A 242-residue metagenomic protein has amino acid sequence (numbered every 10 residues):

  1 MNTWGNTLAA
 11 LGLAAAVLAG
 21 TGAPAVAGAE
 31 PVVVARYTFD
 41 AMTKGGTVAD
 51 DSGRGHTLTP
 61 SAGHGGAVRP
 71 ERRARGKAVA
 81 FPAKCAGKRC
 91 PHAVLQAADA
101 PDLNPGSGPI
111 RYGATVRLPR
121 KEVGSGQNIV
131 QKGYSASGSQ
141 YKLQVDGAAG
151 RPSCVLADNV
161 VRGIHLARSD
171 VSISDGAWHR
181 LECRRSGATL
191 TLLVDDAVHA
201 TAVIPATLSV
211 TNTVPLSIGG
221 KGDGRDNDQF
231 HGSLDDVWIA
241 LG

Functional and structural regions predicted by a protein language model:
N2-G12, V17, V26-C90, A200 (+3 more regions): Extracytoplasmic low-complexity segments
V34-M42, R111-R120, N227-G242: Extracellular, beta-strand-rich glycan-interacting domains
F81-I110, K132-G133, L166-S172: Short surface loop/edge beta-strand patches of beta-sandwich-type extracellular domains that form ligand-contact sites
P101-R120, S139-K142, A177, L234-V237: A carbohydrate-recognition surface predominantly in extracellular/luminal proteins
Q127-L156: Glycan-recognition/cleft segments
C154-R180: Short, aromatic/His-centered strand-loop micro-motif at the edge of beta-sheets
A177-T191: Localized edge beta-strand/strand-to-loop motifs within extracellular or lumenal beta-rich domains
A202-S233: Flexible glycan-contacting loops in extracellular carbohydrate-active proteins
